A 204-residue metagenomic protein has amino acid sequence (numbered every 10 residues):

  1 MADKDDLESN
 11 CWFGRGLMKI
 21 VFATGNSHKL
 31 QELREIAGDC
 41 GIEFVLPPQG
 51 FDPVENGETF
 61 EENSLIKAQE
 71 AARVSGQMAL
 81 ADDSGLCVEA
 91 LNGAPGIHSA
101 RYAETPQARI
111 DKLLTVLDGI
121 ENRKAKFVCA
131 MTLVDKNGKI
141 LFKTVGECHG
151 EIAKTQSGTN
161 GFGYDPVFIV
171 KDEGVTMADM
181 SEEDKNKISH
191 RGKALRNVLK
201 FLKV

Functional and structural regions predicted by a protein language model:
K19-V21, H28-V204: Anionic-ligand binding patches
